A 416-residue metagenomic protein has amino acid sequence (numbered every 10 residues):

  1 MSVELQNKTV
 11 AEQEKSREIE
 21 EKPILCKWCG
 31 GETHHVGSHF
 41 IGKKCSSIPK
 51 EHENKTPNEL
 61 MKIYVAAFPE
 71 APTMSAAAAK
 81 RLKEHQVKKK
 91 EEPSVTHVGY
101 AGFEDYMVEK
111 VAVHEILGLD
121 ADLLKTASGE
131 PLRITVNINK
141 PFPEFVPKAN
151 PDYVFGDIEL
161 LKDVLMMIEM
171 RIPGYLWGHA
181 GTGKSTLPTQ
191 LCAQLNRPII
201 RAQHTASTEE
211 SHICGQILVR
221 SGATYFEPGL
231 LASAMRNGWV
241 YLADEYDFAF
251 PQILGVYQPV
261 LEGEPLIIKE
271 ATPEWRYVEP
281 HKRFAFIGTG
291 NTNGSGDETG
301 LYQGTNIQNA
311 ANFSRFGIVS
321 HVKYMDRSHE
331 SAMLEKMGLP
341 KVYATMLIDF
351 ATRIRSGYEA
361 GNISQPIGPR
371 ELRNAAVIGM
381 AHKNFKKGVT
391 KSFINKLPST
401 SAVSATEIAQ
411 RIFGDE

Functional and structural regions predicted by a protein language model:
M1, N7, C45-S47: Interfaces that engage single-stranded nucleic acids at replication/repair/recombination sites
S2, V87-E416: C-terminal regulatory/interaction module of P-loop NTP-utilizing enzymes
L5-E21, T224: Short, intrinsically disordered linker segments that flank or connect zinc-binding domains
E20, H34-P72: C-terminal recognition-helix end and immediately following basic linker of small zinc-binding "finger" domains
C26-C29: Short cysteine-rich clusters marking metal-coordination/redox-active sites
G31, S38, S47, N291 (+1 more regions): Short Cys/His-rich local motifs and their 1-3 flanking residues in nucleic-acid-associated proteins and small
A67-P93: Long, charge-rich boundary regions
